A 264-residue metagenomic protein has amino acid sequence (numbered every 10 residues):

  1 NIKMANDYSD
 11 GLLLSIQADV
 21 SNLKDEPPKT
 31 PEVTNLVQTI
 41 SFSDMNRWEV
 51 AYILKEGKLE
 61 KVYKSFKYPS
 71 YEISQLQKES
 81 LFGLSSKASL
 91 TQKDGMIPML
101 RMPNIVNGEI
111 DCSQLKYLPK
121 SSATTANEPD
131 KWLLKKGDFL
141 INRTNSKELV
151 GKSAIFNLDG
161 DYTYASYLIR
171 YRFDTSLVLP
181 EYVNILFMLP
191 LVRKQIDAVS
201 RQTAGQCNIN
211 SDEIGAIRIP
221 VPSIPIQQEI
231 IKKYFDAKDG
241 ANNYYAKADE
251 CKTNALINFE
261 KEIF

Functional and structural regions predicted by a protein language model:
N1-K87, S223-F264: Non-catalytic DNA-recognition/assembly elements of restriction-modification systems
E60-I110, P129, Q202: Low-complexity, Lys/Gly-biased intrinsically disordered segments
E60-K61, G95, G151, T163-S166 (+1 more regions): Short edge beta-strand segments in beta-sheet-rich domains
S86-A88, D161-I169, R201-P225: A short glycine-rich beta-alpha junction/loop motif
R101, K131-W132, K136-M188: A short beta-sheet element
V106-K120, N142, Y162: Short, basic/aromatic beta-hairpin or loop at an interaction surface
P119-P129: Short alpha-helix capping/helix-loop boundary micro-motifs
